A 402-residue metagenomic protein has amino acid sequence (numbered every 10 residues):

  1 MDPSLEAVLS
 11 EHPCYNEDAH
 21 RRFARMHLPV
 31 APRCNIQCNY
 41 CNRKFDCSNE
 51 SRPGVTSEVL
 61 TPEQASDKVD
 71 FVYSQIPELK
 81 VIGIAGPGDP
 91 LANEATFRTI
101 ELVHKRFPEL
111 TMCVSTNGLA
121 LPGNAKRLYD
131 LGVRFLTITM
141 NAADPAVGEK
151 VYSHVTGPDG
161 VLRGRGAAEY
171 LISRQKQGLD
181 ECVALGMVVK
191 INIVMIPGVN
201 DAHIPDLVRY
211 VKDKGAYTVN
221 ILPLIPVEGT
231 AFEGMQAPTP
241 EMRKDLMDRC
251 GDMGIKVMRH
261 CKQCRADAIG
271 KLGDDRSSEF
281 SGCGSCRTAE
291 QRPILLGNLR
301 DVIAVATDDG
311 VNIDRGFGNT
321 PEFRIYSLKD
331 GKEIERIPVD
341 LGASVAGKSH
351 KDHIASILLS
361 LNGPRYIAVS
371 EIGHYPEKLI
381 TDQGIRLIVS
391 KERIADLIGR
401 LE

Functional and structural regions predicted by a protein language model:
M1-D18, R22, P205-N298: Auxiliary Fe-S-binding modules of radical SAM enzymes
M1-P29, R43-S57, F71, Q75-E78 (+1 more regions): N-terminal [4Fe-4S]-dependent radical SAM core
A31-D46, H260-K271, E371, K378: Local cysteine-cluster metal-coordination motifs and their immediate loop/turn environment, predominantly Fe-S cluster
F45-I84, L91-I100, K105: Conserved alpha-helical substructure of the radical SAM core
Y73-Q75, Y129, K212, S360 (+1 more regions): Non-catalytic positions within long, well-ordered alpha-helices that form the structural scaffold/packing of enzyme
L91-L222: Conserved AdoMet/S-adenosylmethionine-binding subsite of the radical SAM
F135-I138, G384-I394: Short hydrophobic/aromatic-enriched beta-strand-loop microsegments
G282-L359, V389-E402: Non-catalytic interface/targeting segments
